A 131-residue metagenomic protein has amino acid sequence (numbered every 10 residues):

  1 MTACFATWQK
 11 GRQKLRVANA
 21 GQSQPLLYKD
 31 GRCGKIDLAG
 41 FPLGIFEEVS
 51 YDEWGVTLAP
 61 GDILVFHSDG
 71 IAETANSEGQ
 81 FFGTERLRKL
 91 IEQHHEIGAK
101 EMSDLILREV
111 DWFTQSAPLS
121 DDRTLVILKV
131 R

Functional and structural regions predicted by a protein language model:
M1-R131: Conserved subregion of the PPM/PP2C metallophosphatase catalytic domain
